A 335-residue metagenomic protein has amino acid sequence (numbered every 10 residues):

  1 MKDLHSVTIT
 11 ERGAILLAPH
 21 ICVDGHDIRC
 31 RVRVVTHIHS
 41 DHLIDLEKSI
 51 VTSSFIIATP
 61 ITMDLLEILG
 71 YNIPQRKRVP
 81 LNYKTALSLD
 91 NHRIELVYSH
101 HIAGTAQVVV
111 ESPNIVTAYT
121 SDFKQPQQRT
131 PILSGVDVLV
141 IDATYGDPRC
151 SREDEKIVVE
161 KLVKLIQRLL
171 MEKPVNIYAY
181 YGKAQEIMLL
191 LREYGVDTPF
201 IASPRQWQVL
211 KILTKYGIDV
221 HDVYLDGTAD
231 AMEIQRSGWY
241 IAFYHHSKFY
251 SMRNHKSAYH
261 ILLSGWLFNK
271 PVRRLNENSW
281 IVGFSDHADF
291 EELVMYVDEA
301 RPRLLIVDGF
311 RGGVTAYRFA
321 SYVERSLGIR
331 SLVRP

Functional and structural regions predicted by a protein language model:
M1-K2, T10, D226-P335: C-terminal regulatory/interaction regions
K2-R29, V34, I38-Y178, G182 (+1 more regions): His/Asp/Glu-rich metal-coordinating catalytic cores of metallo-dependent phosphodiesterases/hydrolases acting on
R31, S54, I115, M171-P174 (+4 more regions): Short coil/turn segments at beta-strand junctions that form active-site/ligand-binding loops
R31-I38, S49-A58, Y71-Y83, N91-I94 (+5 more regions): Active-site regions of enzymes building and remodeling cell-envelope glycoconjugates
L43, T105, P126-R129, A184-M188 (+3 more regions): Short, well-ordered alpha-helical microsegments
D45-K48, L69-Y71, P131-I132, M188-L189 (+3 more regions): Short amphipathic alpha-helical segments
V97-S112, F123, Q128, V138-D147 (+4 more regions): Active-site-proximal loop/helix segment associated with metal-binding centers of metalloenzymes
I132-L133, C150-I234, L304-P335: Binuclear metal-ion centers of metallo-dependent hydrolases, dominated by the metallo-beta-lactamase
